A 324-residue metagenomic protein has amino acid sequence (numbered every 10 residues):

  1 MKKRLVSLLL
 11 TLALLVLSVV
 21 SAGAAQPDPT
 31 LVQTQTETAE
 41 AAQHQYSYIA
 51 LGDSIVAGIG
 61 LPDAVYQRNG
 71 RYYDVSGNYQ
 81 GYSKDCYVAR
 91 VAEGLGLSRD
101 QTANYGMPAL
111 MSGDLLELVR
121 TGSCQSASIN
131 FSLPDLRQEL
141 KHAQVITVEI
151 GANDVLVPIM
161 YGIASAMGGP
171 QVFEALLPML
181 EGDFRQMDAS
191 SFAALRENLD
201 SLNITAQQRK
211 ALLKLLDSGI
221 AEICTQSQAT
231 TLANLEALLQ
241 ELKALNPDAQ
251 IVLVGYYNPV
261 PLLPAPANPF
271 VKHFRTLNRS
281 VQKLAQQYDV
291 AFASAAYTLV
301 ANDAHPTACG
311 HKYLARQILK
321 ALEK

Functional and structural regions predicted by a protein language model:
K2-A25: Sec-dependent N-terminal signal peptides of Gram-positive bacterial secreted proteins and lipoproteins
K3, V91-G96, E236, L319 (+1 more regions): Cytosol-facing boundaries of transmembrane alpha helices in integral membrane proteins
D28-P108, K312-Y313: Serine-esterase "nucleophile elbow" of acetyl-processing enzymes
I59-D63, L115-E117, V157-Y161: Short, solvent-exposed loop/turn and secondary-structure capping segments
D63-Y82, L118-F131, G182, Q186-A194: Surface-exposed intrinsically disordered loops and tails
P108-L133, H305-T307: Charged, often glycine-rich, active-site loop that binds/positions anionic groups
N130-A308, K312-E323: Alpha-helical cap/lid subdomain in secreted, periplasmic, or secretory-pathway luminal O-acyl-processing enzymes
